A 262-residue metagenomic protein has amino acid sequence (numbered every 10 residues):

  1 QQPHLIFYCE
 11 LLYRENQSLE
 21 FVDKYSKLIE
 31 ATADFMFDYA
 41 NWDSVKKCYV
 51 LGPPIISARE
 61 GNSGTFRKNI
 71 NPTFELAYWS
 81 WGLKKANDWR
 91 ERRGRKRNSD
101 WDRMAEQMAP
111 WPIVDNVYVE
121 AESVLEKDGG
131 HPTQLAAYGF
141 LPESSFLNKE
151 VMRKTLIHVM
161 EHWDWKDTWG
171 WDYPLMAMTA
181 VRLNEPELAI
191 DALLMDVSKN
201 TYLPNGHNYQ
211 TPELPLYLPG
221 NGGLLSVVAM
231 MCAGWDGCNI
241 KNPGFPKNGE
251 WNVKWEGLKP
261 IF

Functional and structural regions predicted by a protein language model:
Q1-L19, D23, K27, T73-G237: Active-site core of glycosidic bond-cleaving carbohydrate-active enzymes
S18-K24, D38-K46, N239: Short conserved catalytic/interaction loops centered on acidic-Pro-aromatic/His motifs
F21-E30, C48-P54, D191-M195, K241-N252: Beta-strand segments within the central parallel beta-sheet cores of soluble alpha/beta enzyme folds
A31-W89: Acidic/histidine-rich catalytic neighborhood
N41-W42, K127-G129, L258-I261: A general structural signal for short secondary-structure junctions and capping/turn motifs
K46-C48, H131-L135, L225, E250 (+1 more regions): Active-site lining segments that contact anionic ligands and/or coordinate catalytic metals
T65-K68, N242-F262: Surface beta-strand/loop "capping" patches
